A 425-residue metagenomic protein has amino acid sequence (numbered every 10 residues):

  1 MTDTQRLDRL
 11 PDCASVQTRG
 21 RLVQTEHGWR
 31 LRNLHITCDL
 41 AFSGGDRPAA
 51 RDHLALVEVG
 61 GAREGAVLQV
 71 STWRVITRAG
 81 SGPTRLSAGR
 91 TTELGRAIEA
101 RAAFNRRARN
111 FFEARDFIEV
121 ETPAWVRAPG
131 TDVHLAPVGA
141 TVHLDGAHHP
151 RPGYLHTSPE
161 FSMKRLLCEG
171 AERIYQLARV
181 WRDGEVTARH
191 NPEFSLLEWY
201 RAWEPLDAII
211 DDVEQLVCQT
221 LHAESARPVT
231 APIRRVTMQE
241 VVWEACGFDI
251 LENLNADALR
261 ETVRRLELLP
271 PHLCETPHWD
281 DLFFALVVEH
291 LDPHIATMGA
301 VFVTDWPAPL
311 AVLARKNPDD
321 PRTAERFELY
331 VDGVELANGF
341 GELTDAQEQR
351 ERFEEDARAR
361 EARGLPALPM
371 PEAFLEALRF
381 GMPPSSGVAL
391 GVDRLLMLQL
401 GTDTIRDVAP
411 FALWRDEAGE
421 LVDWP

Functional and structural regions predicted by a protein language model:
T2-A208, C218, D292, M397 (+1 more regions): Class II aminoacyl-tRNA synthetase-like tRNA-binding/catalytic domains
V23, E160-S162, V180-R182, R201-E204 (+7 more regions): Short, glycine-/Ser/Thr-/acidic-enriched flexible segments
R32, V120-P123, V303-W306, Y330-D332 (+1 more regions): Generic beta-strand/beta-sheet core signal
N105, R109, E113, I210-V217 (+4 more regions): Hydrophobic face of alpha-helices
D183, P205, H222, G247 (+2 more regions): Short, well-ordered loop/turn and helix-capping segments at boundaries between secondary-structure elements and domains
L216-G333, E355-M382, D423-P425: Metal-assisted phosphate- and nucleotidyl-transfer catalytic regions
V303, G339, G391: Hydrophobic, well-ordered secondary-structure elements that form the walls of internal hydrophobic environments
A346-P425: Active-site pocket scaffolds in enzymes
